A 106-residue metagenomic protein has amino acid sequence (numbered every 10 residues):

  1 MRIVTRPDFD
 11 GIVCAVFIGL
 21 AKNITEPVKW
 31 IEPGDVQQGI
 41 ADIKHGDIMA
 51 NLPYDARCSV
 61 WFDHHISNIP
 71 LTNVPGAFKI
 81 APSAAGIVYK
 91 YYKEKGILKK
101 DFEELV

Functional and structural regions predicted by a protein language model:
M1-V106: Replace "Mg2+/Mn2+-dependent" with "divalent metal-dependent
